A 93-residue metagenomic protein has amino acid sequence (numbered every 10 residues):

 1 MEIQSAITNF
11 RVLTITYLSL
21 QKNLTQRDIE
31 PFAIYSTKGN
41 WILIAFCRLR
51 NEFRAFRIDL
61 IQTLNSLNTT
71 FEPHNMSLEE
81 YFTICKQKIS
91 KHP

Functional and structural regions predicted by a protein language model:
M1-P93: Core beta-strand-centered patch of the WYL/Sm-like small regulatory domain
